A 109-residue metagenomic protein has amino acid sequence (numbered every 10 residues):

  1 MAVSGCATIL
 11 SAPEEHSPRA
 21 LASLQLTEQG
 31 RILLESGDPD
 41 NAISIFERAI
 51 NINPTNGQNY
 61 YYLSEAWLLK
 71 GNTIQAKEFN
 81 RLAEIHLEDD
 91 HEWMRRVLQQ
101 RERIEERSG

Functional and structural regions predicted by a protein language model:
V3-A22: Bacterial Sec signal peptide processing site at the extreme N-terminus
R48-N51, I85: Conserved structural position within tetratricopeptide repeats
